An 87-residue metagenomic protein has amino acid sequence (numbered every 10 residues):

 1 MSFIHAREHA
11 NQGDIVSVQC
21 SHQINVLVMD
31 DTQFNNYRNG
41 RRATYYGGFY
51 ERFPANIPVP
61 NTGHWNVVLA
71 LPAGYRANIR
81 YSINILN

Functional and structural regions predicted by a protein language model:
M1-N87: Acidic, Ser/Thr/Pro
